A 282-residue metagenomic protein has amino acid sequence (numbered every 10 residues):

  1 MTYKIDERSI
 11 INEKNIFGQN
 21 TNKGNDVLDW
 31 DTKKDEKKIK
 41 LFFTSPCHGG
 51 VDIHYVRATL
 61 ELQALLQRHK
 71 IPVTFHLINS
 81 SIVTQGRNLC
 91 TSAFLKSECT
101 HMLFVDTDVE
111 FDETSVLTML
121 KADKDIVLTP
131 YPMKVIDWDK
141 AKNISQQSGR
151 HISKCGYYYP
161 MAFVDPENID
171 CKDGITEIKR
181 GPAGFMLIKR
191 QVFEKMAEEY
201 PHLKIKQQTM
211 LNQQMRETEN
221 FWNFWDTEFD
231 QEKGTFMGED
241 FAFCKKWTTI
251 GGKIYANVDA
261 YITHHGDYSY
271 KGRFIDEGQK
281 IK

Functional and structural regions predicted by a protein language model:
T2-S80, Q85: N-proximal low-complexity "stem/linker" segments adjacent to membrane-targeting elements
Y3-N20, G24, L28-D29, E36-I39 (+1 more regions): C-terminal catalytic/acceptor-binding lobe
K38, S97-T100, K124: Active-site acidic short loop of glycosyltransferases
L77-N79, P130, V258: Residue-level recognition of beta-strand->loop/alpha-helix junctions
N88-H101: Active-site nucleotide-sugar/metal-binding loop of Leloir-type enzymes
T91, D112-D226: Conserved catalytic core of nucleotide-sugar-dependent glycosyltransferases
C99-E110: Short beta-strand-to-loop acidic/aromatic patch adjacent to the donor-nucleotide binding site
H101, I126, I254: Short, Asp-centered acidic motifs that coordinate Mg2+ and/or phosphate in catalytic or ligand-binding sites
